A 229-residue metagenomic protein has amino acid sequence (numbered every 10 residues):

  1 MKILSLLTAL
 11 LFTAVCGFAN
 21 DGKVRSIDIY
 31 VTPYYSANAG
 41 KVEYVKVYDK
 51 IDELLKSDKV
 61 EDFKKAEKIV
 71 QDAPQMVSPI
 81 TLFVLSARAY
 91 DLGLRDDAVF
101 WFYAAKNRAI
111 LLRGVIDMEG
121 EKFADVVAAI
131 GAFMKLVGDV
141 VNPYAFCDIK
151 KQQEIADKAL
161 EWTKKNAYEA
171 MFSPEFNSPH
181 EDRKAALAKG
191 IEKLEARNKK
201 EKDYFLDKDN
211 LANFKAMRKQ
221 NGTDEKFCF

Functional and structural regions predicted by a protein language model:
S5-A14: Bacterial N-terminal signal peptides
N20-M76, R108, F123-F229: N-terminal alpha-helical interaction modules that lie
R95-L111: TPR/TPR-like (Sel1-like) alpha-helical repeat modules
V115-D125: Acidic, Ser/Thr-rich low-complexity linear motifs
